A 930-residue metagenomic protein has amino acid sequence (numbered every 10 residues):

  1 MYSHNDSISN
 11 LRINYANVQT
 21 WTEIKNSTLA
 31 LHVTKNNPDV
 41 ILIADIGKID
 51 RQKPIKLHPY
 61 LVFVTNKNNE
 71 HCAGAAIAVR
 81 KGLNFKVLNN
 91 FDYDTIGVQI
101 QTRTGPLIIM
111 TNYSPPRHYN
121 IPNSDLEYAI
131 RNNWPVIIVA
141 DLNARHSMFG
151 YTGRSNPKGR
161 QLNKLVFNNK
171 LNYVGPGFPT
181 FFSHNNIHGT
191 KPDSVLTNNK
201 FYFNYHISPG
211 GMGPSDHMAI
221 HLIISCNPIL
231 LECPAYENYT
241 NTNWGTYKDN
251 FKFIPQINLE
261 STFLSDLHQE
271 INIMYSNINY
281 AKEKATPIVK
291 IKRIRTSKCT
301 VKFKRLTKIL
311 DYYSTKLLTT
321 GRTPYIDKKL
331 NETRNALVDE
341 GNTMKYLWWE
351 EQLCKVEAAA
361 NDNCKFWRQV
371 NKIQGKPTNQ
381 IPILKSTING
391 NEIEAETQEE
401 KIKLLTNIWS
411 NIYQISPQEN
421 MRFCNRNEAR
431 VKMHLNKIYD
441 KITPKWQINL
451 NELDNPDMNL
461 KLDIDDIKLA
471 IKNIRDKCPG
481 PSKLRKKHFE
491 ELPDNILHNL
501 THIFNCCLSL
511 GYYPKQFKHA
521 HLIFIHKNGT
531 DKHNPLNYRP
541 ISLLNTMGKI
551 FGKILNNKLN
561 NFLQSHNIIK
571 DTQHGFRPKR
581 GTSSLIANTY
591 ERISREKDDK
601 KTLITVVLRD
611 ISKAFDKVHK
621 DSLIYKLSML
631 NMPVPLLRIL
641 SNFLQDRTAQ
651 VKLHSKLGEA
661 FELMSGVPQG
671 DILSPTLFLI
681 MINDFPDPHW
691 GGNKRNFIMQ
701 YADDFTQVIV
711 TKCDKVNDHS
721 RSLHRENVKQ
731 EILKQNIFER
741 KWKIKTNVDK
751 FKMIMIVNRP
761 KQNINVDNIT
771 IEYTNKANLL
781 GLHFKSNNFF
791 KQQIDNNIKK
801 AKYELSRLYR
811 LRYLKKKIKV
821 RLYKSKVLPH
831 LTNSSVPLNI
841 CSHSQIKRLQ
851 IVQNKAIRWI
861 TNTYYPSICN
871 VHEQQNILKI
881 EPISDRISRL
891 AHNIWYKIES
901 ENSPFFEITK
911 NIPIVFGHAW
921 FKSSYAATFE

Functional and structural regions predicted by a protein language model:
M1-V136, H146, T152-L171, L492 (+2 more regions): Short phosphate/oxyanion-binding micro-motifs
I41, I223, N277, R322 (+7 more regions): Surface-exposed loop/turn segments and immediately adjacent short secondary-structure elements within folded domains
D125-V139, L555-Q573, K597, P675-V716: Active-site palm subdomain of RNA-directed nucleic acid polymerases
I137-V139, N143-G153, I223, N227-A395 (+6 more regions): Arg/Lys-enriched, amphipathic patches
A140-N143, H217, G480, H519-L522 (+11 more regions): Catalytic palm active-site di-aspartate
P176-N199, I207, Y439, L657 (+2 more regions): Short, conserved micro-motifs composed of acidic
K290-K292, T296-C299, Y701-D703, I709 (+2 more regions): Non-catalytic, peripheral interaction segments enriched in hydrophobic/basic residues
W409, D454-P668, I709: Conserved pre-catalytic core of RNA-dependent polymerases
